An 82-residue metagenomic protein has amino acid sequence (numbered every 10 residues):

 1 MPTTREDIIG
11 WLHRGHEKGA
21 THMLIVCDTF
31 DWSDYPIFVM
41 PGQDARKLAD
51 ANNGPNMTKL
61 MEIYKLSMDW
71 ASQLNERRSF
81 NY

Functional and structural regions predicted by a protein language model:
M1-L12, P41-L48: Charged, amphipathic alpha-helical segments
M1-T3, D50-Y82: Short, mixed-charge low-complexity intrinsically disordered segments
R5, D34-P36, L60: Low-complexity, intrinsically disordered short peptide segments enriched in small/polar/basic residues
I8-K18, D50-P55: Short linear motifs in intrinsically disordered
R14-D34: Short aromatic-glycine-(Arg/Gly/Cys) micro-motifs in beta-strand/loop hairpins
V26-D28, P41, K65: Residue-level signal for short segments within beta-strands and strand-turn junctions of well-structured beta-sheet
D31-D44: A short, exposed loop/beta-hairpin motif centered on an aromatic-Gly-Thr core
